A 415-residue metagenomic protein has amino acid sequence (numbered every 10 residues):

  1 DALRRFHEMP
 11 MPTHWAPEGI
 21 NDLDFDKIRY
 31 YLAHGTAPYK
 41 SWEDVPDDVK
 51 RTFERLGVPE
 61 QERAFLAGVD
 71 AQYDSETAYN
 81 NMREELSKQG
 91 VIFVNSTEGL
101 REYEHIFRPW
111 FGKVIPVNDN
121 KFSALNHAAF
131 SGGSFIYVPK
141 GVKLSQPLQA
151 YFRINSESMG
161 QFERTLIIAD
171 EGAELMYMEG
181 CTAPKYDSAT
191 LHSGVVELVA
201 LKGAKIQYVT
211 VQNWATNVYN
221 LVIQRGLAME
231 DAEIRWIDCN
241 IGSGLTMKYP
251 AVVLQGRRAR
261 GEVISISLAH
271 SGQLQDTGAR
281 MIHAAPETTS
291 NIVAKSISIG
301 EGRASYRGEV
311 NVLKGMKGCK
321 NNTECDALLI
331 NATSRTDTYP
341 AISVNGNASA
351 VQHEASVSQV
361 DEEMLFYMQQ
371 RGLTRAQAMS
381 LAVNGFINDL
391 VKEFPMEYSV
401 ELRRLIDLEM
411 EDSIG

Functional and structural regions predicted by a protein language model:
D1-D119, S123-A124, V293-S296: N-terminal amphipathic, basic helical "cap/leader" segment at the start of enzyme domains
Y79-L373, I387-G415: Conserved beta-strand/loop scaffold segments within soluble protein domains that form the structured core and edges
